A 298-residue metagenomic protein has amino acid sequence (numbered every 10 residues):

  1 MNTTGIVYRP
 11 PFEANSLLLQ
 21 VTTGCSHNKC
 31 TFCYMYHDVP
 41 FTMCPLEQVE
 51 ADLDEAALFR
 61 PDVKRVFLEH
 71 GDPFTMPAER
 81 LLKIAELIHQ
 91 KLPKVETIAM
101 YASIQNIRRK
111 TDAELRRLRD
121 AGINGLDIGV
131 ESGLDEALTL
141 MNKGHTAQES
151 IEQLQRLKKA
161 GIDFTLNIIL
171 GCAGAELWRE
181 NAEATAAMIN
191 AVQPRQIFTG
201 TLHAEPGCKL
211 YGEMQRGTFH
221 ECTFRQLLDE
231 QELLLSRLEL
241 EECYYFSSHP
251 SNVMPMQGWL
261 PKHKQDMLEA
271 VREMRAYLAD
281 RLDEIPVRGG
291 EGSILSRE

Functional and structural regions predicted by a protein language model:
M1-E13, N190-E298: Auxiliary Fe-S-binding modules of radical SAM enzymes
T4-A51: Canonical Radical SAM [4Fe-4S] cluster-binding loop centered on the CxxxCxxC motif and its immediate flanking residues
C25, C33, V49, L68 (+5 more regions): Conserved, mostly hydrophobic/aromatic
M35-P40, T139-H145, M214-H220: Short glycine-enriched, charge-decorated loop/helix-capping segments at active-site entrances that position
A57-D163, E239: Conserved SAM/AdoMet-binding glycine-rich loop
V63-E69, D127, F164-I168, I197-T201 (+1 more regions): Short beta-strand segments at enzyme active-site cores
Q105, G133-A137, L157-N181, G200-P206 (+1 more regions): Conserved strand-turn element in the central/C-terminal portion of the radical SAM core barrel that lines
A113-L115, G174-A191: Catalytic cores of alpha/beta
